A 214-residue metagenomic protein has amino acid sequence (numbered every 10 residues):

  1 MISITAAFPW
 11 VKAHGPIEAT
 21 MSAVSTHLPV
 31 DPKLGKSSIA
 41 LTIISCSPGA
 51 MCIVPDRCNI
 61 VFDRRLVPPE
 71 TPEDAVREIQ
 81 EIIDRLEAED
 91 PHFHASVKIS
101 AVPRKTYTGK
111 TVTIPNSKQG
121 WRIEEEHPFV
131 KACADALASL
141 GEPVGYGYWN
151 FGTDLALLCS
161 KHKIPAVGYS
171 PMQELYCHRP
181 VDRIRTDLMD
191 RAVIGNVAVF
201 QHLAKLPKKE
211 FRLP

Functional and structural regions predicted by a protein language model:
M1-P214: Metal-dependent amide/peptide-bond hydrolase catalytic core, centered on the "pita-bread" metallohydrolase fold
